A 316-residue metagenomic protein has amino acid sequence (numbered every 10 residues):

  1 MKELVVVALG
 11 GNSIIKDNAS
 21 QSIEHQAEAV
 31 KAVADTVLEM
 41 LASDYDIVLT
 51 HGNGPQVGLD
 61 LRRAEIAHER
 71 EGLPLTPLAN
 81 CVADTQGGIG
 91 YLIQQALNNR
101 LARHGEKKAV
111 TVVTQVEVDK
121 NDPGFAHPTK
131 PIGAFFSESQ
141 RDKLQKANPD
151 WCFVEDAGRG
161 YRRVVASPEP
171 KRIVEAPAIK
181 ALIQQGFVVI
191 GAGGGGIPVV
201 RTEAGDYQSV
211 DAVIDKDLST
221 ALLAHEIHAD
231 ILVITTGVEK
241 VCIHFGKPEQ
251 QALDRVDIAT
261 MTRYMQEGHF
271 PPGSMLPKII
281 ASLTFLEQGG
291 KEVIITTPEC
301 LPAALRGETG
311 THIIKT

Functional and structural regions predicted by a protein language model:
K2-T316: C-terminal catalytic "cap/lid" subdomain
